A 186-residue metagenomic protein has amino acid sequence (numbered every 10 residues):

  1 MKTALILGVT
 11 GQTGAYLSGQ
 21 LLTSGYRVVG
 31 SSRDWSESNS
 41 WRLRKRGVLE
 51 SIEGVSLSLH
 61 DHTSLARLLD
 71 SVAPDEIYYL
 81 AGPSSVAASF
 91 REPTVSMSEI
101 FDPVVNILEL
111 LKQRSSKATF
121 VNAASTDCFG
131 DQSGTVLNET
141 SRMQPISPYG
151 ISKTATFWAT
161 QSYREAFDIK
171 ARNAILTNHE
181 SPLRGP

Functional and structural regions predicted by a protein language model:
M1-P182: N-terminal Rossmann-like NAD(P)+-binding domain of SDR-like oxidoreductases, especially those catalyzing
R184-P186: Conserved non-cysteine loop/helix-boundary elements of the Radical SAM core domain that shape
